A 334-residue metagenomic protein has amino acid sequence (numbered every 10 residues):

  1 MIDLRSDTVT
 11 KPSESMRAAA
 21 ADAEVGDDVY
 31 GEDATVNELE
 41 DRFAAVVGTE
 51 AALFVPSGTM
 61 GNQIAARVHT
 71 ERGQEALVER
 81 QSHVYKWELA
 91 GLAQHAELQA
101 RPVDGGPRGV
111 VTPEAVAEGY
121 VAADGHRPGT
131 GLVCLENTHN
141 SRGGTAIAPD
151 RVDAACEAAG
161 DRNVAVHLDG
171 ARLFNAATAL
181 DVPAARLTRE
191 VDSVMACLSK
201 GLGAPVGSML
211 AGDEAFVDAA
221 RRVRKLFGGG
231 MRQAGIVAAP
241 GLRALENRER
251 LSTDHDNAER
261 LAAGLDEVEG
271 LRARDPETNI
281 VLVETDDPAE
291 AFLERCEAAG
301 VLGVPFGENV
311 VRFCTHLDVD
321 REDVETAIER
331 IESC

Functional and structural regions predicted by a protein language model:
M1-I2, S333: Short, low-complexity, intrinsically disordered N-terminal peptides in bacterial proteins
D3-R17, D22, D33-A273, T278-D286 (+5 more regions): Conserved PLP-enzyme active-site core in the AAT-like
G228-G229, A298-V304, I331-C334: A common structural junction motif
